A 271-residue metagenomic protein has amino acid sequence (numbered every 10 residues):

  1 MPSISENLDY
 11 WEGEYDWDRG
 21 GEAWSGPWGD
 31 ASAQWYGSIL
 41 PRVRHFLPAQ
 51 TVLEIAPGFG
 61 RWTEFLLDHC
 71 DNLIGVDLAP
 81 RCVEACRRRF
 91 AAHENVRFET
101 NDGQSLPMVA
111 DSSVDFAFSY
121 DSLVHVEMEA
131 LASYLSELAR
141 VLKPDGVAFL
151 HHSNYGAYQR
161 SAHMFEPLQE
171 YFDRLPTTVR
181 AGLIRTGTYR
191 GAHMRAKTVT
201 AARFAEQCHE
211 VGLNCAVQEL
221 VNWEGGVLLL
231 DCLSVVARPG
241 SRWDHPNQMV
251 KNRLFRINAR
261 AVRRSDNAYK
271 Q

Functional and structural regions predicted by a protein language model:
M1-P48, F59-P107, E129-A130, F149-Q271: Class I (Rossmann-like) S-adenosyl-L-methionine-dependent methyltransferase catalytic domain, capturing the SAM-binding
Q50-T51, S113, D145-G146: Surface-exposed loop/turn positions
E54: Class I SAM-dependent methyltransferase core
T63, D111, D121: Conserved acidic functional residues
P107-A117: A short acidic, Gly/Pro-enriched loop at the edge of an enzyme's catalytic core that lines a small-molecule cofactor
F116-E129: A short SAM/SAH-binding and catalytic strip from SAM-dependent methyltransferases
A132-P144: A short glycine-rich, Lys/Arg-flanked "PGG" loop and its adjoining helix->strand segment in the class I
